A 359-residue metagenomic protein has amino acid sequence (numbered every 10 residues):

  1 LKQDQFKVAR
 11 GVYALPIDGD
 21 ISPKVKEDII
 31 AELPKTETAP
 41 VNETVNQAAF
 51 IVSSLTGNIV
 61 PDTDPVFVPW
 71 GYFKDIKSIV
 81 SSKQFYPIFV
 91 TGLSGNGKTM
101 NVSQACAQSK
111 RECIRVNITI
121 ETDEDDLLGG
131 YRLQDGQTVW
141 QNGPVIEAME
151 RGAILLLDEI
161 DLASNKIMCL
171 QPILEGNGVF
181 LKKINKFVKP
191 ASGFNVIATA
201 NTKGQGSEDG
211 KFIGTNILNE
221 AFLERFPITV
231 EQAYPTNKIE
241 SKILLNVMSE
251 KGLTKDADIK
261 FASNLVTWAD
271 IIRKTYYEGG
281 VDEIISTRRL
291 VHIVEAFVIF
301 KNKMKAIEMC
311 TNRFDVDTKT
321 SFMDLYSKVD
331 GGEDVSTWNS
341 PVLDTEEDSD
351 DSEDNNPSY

Functional and structural regions predicted by a protein language model:
K2-Q3, A9-R10, K24, I30-Y359: C-terminal regulatory/interaction module of P-loop NTP-utilizing enzymes
G11-P16: Minor-groove-contacting beta-hairpin "wing" of winged helix-turn-helix DNA-binding domains
